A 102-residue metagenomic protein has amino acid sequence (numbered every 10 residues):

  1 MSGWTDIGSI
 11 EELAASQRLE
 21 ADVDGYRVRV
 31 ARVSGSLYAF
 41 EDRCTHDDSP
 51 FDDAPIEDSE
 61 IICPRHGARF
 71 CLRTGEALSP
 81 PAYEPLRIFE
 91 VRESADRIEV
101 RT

Functional and structural regions predicted by a protein language model:
M1-D58, C71-L72, E76, P85-T102: N-terminal pre-ligand scaffold of iron-sulfur
C44, C63-H66: Short cysteine clusters
